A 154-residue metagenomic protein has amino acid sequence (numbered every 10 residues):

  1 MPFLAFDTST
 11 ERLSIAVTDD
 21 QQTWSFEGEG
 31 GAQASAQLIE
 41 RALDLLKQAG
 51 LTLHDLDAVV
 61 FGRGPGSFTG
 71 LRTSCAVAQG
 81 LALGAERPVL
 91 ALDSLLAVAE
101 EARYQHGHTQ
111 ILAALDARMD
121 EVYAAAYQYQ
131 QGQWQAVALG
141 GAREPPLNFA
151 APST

Functional and structural regions predicted by a protein language model:
M1-R63: N-terminal beta-alpha supersecondary unit
E11, G64-P65, A117-D120: Short glycine-rich anion-binding loops that position phosphate/pyrophosphate groups of nucleotides and phosphorylated
S14, T69, E121: Glycine/Thr-rich phosphate-binding loops of Rossmann-like dinucleotide-binding domains
A16-T18, T73, Y104, A126: Short amphipathic alpha-helical segments
E27, Q33, P88-T154: Surface "functional belts" at beta-alpha junctions
Q37-E40, A76, A97: Short amphipathic alpha-helical face segments that pack within enzyme cores and frequently flank/anchor catalytic
L45-A49, G84, A102: Stable alpha-helical structural segments in soluble proteins, enriched in small hydrophobic residues
V60-V89, S94: DPxDG-like acidic metal-binding loop motif
